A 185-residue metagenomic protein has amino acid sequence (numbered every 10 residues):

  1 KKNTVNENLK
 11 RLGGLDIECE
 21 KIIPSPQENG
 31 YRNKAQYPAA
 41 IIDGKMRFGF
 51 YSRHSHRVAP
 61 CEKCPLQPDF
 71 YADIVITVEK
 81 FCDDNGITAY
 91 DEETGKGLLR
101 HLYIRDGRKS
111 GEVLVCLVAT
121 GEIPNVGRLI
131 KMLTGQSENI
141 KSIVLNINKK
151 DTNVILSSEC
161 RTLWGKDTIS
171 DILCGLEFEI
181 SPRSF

Functional and structural regions predicted by a protein language model:
K1-F185: Accessory RNA-recognition modules of RNA-modification enzymes
